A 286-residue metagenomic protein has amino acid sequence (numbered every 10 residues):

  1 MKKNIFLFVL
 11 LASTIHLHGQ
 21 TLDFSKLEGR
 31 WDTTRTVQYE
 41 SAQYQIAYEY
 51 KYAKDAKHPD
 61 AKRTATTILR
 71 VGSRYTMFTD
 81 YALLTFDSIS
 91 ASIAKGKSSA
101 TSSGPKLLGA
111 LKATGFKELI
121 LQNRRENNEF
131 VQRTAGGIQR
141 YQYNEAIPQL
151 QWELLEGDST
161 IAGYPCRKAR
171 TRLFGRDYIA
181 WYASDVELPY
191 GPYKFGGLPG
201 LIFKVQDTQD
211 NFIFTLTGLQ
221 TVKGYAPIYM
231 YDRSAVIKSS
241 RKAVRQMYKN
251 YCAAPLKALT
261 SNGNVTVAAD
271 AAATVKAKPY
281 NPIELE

Functional and structural regions predicted by a protein language model:
M1-G29: Bacterial Sec-dependent N-terminal signal peptides
T21-E286: Extended soluble regions of mature proteins
